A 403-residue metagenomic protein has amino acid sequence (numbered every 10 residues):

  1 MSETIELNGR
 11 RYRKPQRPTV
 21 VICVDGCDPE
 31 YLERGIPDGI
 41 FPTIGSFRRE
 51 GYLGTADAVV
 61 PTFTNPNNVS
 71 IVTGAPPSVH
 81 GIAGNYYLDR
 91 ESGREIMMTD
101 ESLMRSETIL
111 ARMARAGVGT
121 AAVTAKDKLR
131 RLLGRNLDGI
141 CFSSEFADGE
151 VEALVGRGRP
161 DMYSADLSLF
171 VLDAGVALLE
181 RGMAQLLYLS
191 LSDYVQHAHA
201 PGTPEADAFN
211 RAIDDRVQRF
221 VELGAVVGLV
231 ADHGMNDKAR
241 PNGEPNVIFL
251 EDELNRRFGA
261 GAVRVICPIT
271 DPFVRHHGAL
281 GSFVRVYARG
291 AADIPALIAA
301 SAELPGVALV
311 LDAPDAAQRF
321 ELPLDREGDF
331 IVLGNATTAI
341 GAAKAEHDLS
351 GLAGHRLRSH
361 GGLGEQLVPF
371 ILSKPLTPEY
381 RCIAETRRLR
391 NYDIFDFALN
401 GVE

Functional and structural regions predicted by a protein language model:
M1-Y52: Active-site-proximal N-terminal segment of extracellular/periplasmic enzymes that hydrolyze or transfer
Q16-L32, F47, I71, M113 (+9 more regions): Beta-strand elements within well-structured catalytic alpha/beta cores of enzymes that handle phosphate/sulfate esters
R17, V24, T62-F63, Y87-D100 (+5 more regions): Secreted, luminal/periplasmic, and some membrane-associated catalytic domains that remodel anionic oxygen-ester
G26-P29, P61-T62, P77, K126-R131 (+4 more regions): Short, solvent-exposed loop/turn segments at secondary-structure junctions
E33-G74, A121: Short, structured active-site-proximal loop/turn typified by the sulfatase FGly-forming signature C/S-X-P-X-R
E33-I36, H199-P204, R240-N242, I383: Short, solvent-exposed loop/turn segments at secondary-structure boundaries
V72-A200, A206, H276-G278, S282-A288 (+4 more regions): His/Asp/Glu-rich, glycine-adjacent segments that coordinate divalent cations and/or stabilize oxyanion chemistry on
G334-N400: Low-complexity, glycine/alanine/valine/leucine- and proline-rich hydrophobic stretches
